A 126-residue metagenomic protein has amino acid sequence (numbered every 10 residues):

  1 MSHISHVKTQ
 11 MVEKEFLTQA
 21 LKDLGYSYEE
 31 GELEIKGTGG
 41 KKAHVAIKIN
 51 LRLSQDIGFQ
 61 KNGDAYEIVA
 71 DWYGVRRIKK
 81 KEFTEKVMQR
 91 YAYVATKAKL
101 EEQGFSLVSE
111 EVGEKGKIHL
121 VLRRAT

Functional and structural regions predicted by a protein language model:
M1-T126: Interaction-mediating elements
